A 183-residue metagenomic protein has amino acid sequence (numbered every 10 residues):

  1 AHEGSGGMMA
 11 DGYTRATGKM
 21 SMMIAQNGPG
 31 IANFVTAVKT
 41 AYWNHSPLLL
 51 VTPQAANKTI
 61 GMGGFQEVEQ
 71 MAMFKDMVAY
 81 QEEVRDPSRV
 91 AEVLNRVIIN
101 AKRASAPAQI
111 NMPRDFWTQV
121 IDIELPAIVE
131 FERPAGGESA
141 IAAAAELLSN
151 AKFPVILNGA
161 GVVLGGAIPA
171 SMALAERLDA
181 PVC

Functional and structural regions predicted by a protein language model:
A1-C183: N-terminal alpha/beta PP-like core and its mobile active-site loop of ThDP/TPP-dependent enzymes
